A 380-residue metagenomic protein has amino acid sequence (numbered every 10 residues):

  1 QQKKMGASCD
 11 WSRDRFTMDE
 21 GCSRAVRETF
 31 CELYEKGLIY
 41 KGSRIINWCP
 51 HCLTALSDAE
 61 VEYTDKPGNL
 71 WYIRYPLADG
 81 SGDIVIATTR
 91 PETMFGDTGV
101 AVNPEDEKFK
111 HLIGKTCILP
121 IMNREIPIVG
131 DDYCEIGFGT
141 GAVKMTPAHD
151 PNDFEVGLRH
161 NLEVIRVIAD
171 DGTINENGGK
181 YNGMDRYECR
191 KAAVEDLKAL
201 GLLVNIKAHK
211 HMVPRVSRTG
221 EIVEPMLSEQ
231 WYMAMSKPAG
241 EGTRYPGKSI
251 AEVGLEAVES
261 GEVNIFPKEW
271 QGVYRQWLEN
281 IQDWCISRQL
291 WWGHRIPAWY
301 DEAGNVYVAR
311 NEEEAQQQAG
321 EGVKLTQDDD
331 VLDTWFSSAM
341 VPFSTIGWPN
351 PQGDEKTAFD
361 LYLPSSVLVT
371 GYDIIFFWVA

Functional and structural regions predicted by a protein language model:
Q1, D106-Y133, L162, E221 (+2 more regions): Conserved oxyanion/phosphate-binding beta-strand-loop segments in alpha/beta enzyme cores
Q1-D83, F138-E302, S338, Y372: Residue patterns forming the tRNA-binding/recognition surfaces of aminoacyl-tRNA synthetases and related DALR
Y34, A87, T93, V100 (+7 more regions): Short conserved micro-motifs on helix faces and helix-strand junctions that flank and scaffold key functional residues
R74, T89-P91, V129-I136, G172 (+2 more regions): Short, flexible, solvent-exposed loop/turn segments with mixed acidic/basic and small polar residues
G80, I84-I86, P91-M145, P151-E155: Protease-associated
I84-T88, T93-G96, V100-V102, A142-M145 (+6 more regions): Short hydrophobic-aromatic micro-motifs
T89-T93, G130-E135, E229-Y232, R310-Q317: A short, sequence-level motif marking secondary-structure junctions
D132-C134, H160-G172, L290-G293, P297-A380: Alpha-helical recognition segments enriched in aromatics with Gly/Pro capping that present substrate-recognition
